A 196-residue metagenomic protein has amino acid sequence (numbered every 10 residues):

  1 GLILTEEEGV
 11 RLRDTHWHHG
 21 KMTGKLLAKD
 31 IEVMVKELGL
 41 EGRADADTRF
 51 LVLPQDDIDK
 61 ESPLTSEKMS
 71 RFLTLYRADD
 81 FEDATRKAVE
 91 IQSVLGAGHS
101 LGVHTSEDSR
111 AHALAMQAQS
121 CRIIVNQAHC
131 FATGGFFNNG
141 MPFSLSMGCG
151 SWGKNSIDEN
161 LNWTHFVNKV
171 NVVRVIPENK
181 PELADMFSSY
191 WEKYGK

Functional and structural regions predicted by a protein language model:
G1-A97: NAD(P)-dependent aldehyde/semialdehyde dehydrogenase
E6-T15, T105-D108, L183-F187: A glycine-rich phosphate-binding loop feature that marks nucleotide/adenosyl-phosphate handling sites
W17-E32, L64-S66, H112-I123, P142-M147 (+1 more regions): Short, charged low-complexity intrinsically disordered segments located at boundaries of structured domains
H18-L26, K154, D158, E178-N179: A general boundary/transition motif marking the beginning of the first structured unit of a protein
M34-G39, L73-F81, Q127-N139, G153-F166 (+1 more regions): Short, surface-exposed, charge-dense and proline/glycine-enriched linear segments
R86-I176: C-terminal core of ALDH-fold dehydrogenases
V173-R174, K180-K196: Extended hydrophobic packing segments that form well-structured cores
